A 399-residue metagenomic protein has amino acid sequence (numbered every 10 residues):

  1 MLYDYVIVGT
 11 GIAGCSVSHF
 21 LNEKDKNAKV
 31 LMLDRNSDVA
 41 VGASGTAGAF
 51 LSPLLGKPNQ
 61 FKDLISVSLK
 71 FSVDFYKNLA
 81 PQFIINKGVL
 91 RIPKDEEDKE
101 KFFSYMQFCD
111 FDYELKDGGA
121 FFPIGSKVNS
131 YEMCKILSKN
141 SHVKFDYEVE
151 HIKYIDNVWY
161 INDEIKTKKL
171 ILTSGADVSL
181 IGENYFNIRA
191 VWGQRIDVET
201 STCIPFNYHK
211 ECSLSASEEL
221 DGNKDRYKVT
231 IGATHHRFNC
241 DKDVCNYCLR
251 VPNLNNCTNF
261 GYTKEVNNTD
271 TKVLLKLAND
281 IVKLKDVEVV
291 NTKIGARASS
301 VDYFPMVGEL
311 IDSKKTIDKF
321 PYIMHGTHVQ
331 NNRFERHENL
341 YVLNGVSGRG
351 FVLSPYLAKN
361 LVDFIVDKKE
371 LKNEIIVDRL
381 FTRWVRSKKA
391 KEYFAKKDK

Functional and structural regions predicted by a protein language model:
V6-V8, L33, I165-D177, A358: Short hydrophobic core segments
N22-G45: Glycine-rich FAD pyrophosphate-binding loop
A40, T167-H209, K264-N267, L284: Central helical "cap/lid" subdomain
G48-F121: Dinucleotide-binding Rossmann-like beta1-alpha1 core, especially the glycine-rich loop that anchors the ADP
K57, Q82-R91, Q107-N140, D146 (+3 more regions): Helix-loop-beta segment of a Rossmann-like dinucleotide-binding subdomain
F145-W159: A conserved short coil-to-beta-strand element within the FAD-binding core of flavoproteins
T202-N331, E335-R336: Active-site lid/adjacent beta-loop-alpha segment flanking the redox-cofactor pocket in flavoenzymes
L284-K399: C-terminal catalytic lobe of FAD-dependent flavoproteins
